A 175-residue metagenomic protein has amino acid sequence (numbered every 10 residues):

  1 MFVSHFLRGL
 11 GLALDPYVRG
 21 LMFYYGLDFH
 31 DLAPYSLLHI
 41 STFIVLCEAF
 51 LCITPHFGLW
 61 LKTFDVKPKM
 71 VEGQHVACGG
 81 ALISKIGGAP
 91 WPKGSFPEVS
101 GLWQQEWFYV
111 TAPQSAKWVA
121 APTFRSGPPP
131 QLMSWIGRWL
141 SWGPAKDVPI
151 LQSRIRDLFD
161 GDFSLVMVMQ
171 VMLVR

Functional and structural regions predicted by a protein language model:
M1-R175: Residue-register detector that marks a fixed positional context within folded domains
